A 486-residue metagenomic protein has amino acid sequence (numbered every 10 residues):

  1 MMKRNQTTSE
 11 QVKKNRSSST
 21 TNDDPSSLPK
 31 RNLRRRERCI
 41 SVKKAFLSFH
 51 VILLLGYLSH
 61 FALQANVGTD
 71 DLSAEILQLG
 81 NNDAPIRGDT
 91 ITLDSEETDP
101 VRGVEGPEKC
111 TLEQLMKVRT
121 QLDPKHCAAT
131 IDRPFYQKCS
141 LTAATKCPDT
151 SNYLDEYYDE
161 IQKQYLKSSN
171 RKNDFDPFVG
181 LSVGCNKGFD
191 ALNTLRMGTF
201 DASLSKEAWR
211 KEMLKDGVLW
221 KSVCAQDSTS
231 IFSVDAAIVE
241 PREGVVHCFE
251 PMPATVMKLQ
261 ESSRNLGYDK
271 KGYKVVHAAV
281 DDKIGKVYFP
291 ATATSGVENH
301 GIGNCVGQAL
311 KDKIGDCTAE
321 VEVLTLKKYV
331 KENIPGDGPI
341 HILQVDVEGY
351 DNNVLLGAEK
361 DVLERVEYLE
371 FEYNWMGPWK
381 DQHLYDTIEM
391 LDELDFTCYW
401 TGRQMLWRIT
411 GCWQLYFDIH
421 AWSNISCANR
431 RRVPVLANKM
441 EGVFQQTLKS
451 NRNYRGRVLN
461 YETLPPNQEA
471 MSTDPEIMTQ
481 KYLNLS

Functional and structural regions predicted by a protein language model:
K3-R4, K13-R16, D24, L28-S486: Phosphate/nucleotide-binding beta-alpha loop and adjacent structural elements of enzyme active sites
